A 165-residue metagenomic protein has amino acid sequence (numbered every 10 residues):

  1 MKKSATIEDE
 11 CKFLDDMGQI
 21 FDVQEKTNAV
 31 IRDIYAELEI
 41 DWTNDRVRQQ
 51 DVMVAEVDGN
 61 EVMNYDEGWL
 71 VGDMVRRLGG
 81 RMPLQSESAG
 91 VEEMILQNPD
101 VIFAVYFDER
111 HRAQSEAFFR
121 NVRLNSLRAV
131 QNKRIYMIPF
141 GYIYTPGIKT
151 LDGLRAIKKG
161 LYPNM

Functional and structural regions predicted by a protein language model:
M1, P83, I135-Y136: General small-molecule cofactor/ligand-binding pocket signal
M1-T6, M53-Y65, V105, P139: Short beta-strand->loop
A5-L14, Q19, N28, R32 (+2 more regions): Structured C-terminal subdomain patch of bacterial secreted/periplasmic proteins
V23-L78, I143: Basic- and aromatic-lined ligand-binding clefts that recognize polyanionic substrates
R48-V52, N98-V101, N132-R134: Loop/turn elements at helix/coil->beta-strand transitions in domains of secreted/extracellular proteins
R76-E92: Interaction modules related to DNA damage response and DNA replication/repair
V91-F107: Proline-aspartate-enriched helix->loop->beta-strand connector
